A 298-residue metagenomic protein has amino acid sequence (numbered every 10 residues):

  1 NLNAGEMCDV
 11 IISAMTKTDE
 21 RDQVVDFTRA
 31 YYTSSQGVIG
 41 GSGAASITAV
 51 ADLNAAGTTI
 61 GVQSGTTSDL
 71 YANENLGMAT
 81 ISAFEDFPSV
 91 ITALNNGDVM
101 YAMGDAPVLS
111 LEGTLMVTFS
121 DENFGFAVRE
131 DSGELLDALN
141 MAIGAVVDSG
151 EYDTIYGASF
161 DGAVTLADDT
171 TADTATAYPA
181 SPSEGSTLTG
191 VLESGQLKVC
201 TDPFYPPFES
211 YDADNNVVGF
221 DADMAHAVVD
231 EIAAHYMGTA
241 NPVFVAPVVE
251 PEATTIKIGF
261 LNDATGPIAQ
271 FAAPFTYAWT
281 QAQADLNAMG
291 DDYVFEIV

Functional and structural regions predicted by a protein language model:
N1, E6-T18, S34, Q63-T66 (+5 more regions): Beta->alpha turn/N-cap motifs
N1-A14, A83, T154, G185 (+3 more regions): Extracytoplasmic small-molecule ligand-binding "clamshell" domains of the periplasmic binding protein/Venus flytrap
N1-D52, L111-T118, H226, T239 (+2 more regions): Acidic, polar ligand-binding/catalytic clefts
I12-V24, L70-E74, P88-E122, S159: A ligand-binding cleft/hinge motif common to bilobed small-molecule-binding domains
Y32-G43, A106-I143, V164-A180, P203: Periplasmic-binding protein-like
V50-G65, Q196-T201: Short loop->beta-strand "edge-of-pocket" segments that line small-molecule binding or catalytic clefts across diverse
T67-F84, I143-S186: Ligand-binding clefts/hinges and TM-proximal coupling segments of bilobed small-molecule sensing domains
V243-V298: N-terminal extracellular/periplasmic Venus flytrap/periplasmic-binding protein-like
